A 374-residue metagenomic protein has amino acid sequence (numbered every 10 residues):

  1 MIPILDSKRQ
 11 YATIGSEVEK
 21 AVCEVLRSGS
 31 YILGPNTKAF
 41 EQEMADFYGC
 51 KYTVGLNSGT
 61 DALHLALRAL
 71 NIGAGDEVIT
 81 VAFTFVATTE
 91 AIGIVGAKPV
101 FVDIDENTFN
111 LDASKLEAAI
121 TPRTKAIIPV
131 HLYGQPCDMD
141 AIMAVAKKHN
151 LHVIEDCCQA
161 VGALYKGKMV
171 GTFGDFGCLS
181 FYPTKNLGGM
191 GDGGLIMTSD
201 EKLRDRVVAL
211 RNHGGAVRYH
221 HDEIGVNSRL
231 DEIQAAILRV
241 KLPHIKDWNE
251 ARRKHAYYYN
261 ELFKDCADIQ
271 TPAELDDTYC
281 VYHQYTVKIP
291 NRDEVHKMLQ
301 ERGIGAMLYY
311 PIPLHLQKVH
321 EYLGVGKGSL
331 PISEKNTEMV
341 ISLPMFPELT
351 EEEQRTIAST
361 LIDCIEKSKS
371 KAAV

Functional and structural regions predicted by a protein language model:
M1-S30, P35: N-terminal "arm"/small-domain region of PLP-dependent enzymes with the aminotransferase-like
K8, T37-E43, F47-K51, S114 (+5 more regions): PLP-dependent aminotransferase class I/II
S30-E77, E90-V95, F101-D103, K168: Phosphate-binding glycine-rich loop
V54, I79, V100, H152-I154 (+4 more regions): Structural detector of well-ordered beta-strand residues that form the stable sheet scaffold of enzyme domains
G59, G96, D156, K185-N186 (+1 more regions): Conserved G/P- and acidic residue-centered "switch" motifs that form tight phosphate/ATP-binding loops in soluble
R68-C157, L164: PLP-dependent aminotransferase-like
E155-G188, V217-D222: Conserved active-site segment immediately N-terminal to the catalytic lysine that forms the internal aldimine
L179-S180, G194-S199, R239: Short beta-strand-to-turn element immediately C-terminal to the catalytic PLP-Schiff-base lysine in fold type I
